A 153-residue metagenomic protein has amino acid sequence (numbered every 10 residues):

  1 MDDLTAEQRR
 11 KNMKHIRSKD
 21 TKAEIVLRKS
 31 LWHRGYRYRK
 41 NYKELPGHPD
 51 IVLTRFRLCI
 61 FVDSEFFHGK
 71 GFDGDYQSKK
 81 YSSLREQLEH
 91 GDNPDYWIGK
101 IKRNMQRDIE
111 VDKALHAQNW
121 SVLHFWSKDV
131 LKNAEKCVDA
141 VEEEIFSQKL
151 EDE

Functional and structural regions predicted by a protein language model:
M1-H124, K128-E153: Nucleic-acid endo/exonuclease domains
